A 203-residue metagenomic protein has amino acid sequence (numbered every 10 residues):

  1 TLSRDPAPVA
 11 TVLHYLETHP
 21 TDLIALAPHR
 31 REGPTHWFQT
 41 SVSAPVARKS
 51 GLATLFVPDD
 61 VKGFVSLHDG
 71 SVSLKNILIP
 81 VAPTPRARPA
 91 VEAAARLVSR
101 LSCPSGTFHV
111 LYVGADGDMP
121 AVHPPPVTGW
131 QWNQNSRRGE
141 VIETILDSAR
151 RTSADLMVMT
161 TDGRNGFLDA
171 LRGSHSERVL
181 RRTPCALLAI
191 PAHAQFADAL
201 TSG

Functional and structural regions predicted by a protein language model:
T1-I24, R31, P126-M157, T161-F167 (+1 more regions): Structural beta-alpha unit
L2-S3, P58, V110-Y112, S136 (+1 more regions): Residue-level recognition of beta-strand->loop/alpha-helix junctions
P6, Q39-T40, G139, R172-G173: Glycine-centered tight-turn and secondary-structure capping sites
H14, A44-P45, E177: Alpha-helical segments flanking ligand/cofactor-binding loops in enzyme cores
P20, S73, P104-T107, S153: Short loop/turn motifs at secondary-structure junctions
L23, P28-E92, R96-S99, C103 (+1 more regions): Intrinsically disordered or low-complexity boundary/linker segments at protein termini and domain junctions
P83-T128, N135: Redox- and metal-dependent alpha/beta enzyme cores, enriched for Fe-S-associated oxidoreductases and cofactor-handling
